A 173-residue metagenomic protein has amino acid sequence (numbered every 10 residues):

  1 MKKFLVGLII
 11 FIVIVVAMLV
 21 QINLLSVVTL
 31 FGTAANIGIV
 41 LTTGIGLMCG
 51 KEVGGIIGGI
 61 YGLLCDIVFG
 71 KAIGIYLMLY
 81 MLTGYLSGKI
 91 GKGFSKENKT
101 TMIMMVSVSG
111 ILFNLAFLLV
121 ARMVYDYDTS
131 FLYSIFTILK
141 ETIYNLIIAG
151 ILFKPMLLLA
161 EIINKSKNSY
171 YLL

Functional and structural regions predicted by a protein language model:
M1-L173: Terminal, non-globular segments
